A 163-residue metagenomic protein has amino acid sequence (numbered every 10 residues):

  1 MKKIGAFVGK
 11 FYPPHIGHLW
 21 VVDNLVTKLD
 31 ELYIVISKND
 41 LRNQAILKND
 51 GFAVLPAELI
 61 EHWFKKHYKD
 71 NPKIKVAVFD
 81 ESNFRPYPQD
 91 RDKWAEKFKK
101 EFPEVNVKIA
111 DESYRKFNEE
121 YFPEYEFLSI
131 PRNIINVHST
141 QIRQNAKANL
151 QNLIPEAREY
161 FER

Functional and structural regions predicted by a protein language model:
M1-R163: Nucleotidyltransferase catalytic core that binds NTPs
